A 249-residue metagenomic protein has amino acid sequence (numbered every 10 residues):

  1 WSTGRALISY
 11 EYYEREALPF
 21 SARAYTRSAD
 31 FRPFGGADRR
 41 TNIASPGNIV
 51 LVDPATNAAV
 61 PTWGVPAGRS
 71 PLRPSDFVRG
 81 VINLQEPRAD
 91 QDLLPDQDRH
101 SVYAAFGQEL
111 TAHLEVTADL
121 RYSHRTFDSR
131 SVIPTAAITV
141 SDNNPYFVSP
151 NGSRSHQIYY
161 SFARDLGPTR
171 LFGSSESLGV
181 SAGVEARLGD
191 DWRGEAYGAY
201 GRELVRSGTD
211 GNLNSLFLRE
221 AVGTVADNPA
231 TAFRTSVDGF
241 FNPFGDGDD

Functional and structural regions predicted by a protein language model:
W1-I49, N57-A58, Q85-E86: Membrane-proximal, glycine/serine-rich, low-complexity loop/turn segments characteristic of large bacterial
W1-T3, T111, G189: A cross-taxa feature marking solvent-exposed loop/turn segments within ectodomains of secreted and single-pass membrane
L18, Y25-P33, P54-Q97, Y103 (+1 more regions): Surface-exposed, low-complexity loop segments enriched in small/polar and acidic residues
A105-E109: Conserved catalytic-core segments centered on acid/base and nucleophilic motifs
